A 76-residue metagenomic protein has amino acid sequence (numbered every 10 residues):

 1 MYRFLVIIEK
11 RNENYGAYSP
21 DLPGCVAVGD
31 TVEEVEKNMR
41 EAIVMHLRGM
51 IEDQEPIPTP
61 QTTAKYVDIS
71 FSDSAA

Functional and structural regions predicted by a protein language model:
M1-F4, K37-A76: Short, charged, surface-exposed hinge/linker loops at domain edges that act as mobile lids or interdomain connectors
F4, Y15, C25-A27: Structural detector for hydrophobic anchor residues on beta-strands
I7-S19: Short aromatic-glycine-(Arg/Gly/Cys) micro-motifs in beta-strand/loop hairpins
E9, E34, E41: Acidic-residue sensor for enzyme active/binding pockets
K10, D21, F71-A75: Non-catalytic surface loops within mature trypsin-like serine protease
E13, G24, G49: Active-site micro-motifs of SAM-dependent methyltransferase domains
P20-P23, P58: Proline-centered helix-kink/hinge sites
P23-E33: A short, exposed loop/beta-hairpin motif centered on an aromatic-Gly-Thr core
